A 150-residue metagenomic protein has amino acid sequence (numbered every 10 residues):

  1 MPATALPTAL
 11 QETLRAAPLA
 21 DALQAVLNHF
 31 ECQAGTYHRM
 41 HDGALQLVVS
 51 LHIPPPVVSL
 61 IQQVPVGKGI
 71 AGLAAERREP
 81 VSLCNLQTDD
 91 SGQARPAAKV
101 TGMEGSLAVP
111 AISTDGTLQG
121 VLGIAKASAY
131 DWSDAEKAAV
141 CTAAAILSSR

Functional and structural regions predicted by a protein language model:
M1-A17, Q119: Signal-transmission linkers at sensory-effector interfaces
T8-T13, A20-H29, L73, R77 (+2 more regions): Amphipathic alpha-helical regulatory segments at dimerization interfaces that relay allosteric signals between sensory
Q11-V48, V58: Helix-loop-beta substructure at the N-terminus of cytosolic sensory domains that couple signal/ligand detection
M40, A44, P56-D89: Regulatory sensory and allosteric helical modules in signal-transduction proteins and certain transcription factors
P55-V57, C84-G105: Signal-transducing coupling segments at domain and membrane junctions
E104-S113: A short, aliphatic-rich beta-strand micro-motif
I112-L118, A127: Flexible loop/coil segments at beta-strand boundaries within sensory signal-transduction domains
A125-A143, R150: Regulatory loop-to-helix N-cap segments in sensory/regulatory domains that couple ligand/signal detection
